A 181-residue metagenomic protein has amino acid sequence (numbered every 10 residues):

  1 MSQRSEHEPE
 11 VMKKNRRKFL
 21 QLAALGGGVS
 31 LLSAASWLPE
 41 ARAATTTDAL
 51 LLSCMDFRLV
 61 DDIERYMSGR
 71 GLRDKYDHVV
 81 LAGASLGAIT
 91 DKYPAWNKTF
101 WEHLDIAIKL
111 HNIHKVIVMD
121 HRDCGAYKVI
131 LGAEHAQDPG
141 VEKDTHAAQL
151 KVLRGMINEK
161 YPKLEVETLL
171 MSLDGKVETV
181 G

Functional and structural regions predicted by a protein language model:
M1-N15: N-terminal secretory signal peptides
V11, N15-L31, A44-A49, C54-I63 (+3 more regions): Divalent-metal-activated hydrolytic enzyme cores
W37-A43: Sec/Tat signal peptide C-region and signal peptidase I cleavage site
E64-G71: Short Gly/aromatic-enriched secondary-structure transition segments
R73-Y76, I113: Core-facing hydrophobic residues within beta-strands of well-ordered domains
K75-A84: A short beta-strand-loop structural module common to alpha/beta enzyme folds
D120-C124: Active-site cofactor/cluster-binding pocket
